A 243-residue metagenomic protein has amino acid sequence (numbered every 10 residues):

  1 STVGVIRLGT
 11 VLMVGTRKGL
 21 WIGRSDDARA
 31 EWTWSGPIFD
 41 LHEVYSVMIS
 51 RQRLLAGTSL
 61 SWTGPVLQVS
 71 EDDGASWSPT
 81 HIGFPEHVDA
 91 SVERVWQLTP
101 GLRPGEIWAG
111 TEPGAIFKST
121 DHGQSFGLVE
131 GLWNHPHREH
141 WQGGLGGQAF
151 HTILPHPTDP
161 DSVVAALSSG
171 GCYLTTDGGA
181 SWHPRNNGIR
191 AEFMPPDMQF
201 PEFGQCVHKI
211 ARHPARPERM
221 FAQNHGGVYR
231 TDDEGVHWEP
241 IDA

Functional and structural regions predicted by a protein language model:
S1-A243: Extracellular glycan-interacting surfaces
